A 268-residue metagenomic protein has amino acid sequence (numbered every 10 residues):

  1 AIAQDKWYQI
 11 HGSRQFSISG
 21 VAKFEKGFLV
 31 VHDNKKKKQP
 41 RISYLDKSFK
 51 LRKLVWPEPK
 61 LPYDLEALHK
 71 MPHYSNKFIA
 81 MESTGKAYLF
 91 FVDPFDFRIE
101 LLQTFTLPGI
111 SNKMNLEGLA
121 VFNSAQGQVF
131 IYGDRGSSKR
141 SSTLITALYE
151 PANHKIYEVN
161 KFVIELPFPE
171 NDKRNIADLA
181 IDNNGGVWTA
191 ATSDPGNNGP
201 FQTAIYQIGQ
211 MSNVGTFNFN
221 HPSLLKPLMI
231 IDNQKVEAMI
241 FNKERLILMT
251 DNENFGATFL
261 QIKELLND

Functional and structural regions predicted by a protein language model:
I2-D268: Sequence/structural signature of beta-propeller domains
